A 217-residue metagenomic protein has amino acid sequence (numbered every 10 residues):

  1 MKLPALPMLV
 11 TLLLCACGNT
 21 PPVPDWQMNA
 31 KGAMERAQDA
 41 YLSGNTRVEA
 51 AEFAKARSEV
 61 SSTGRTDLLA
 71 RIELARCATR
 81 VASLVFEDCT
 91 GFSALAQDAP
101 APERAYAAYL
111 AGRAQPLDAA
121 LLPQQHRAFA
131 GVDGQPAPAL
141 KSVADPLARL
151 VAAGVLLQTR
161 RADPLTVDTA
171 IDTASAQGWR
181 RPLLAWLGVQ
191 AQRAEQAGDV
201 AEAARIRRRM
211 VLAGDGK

Functional and structural regions predicted by a protein language model:
L13-A16: C-terminal motif of bacterial Sec signal peptides marking the signal peptidase cleavage site
P22-A99: N-terminal Sec/ER secretory leader and immediately downstream segment of secreted/extracellular precursors
W26-Q38, T66, V143-V151, R180-A185 (+1 more regions): Generic helix N-cap/helix-start motif at coil->alpha-helix transitions
R36-A37, R76, V151-G154, A170 (+2 more regions): Structural register within alpha-helical repeat arrays
R47, E87, P164-L165, A201: Residue register within tetratricopeptide repeats
A54-S58, A94-D98, T169-A176, Q192 (+1 more regions): Amphipathic alpha-helical segments of tetratricopeptide repeats
R76-P102, R113-L122, E195-E202, K217: Alpha-helical linker/edge segments of TPR/alpha-solenoid repeat scaffolds and analogous pre-/post-domain helices
P102-W179: Extended amphipathic alpha-helical interaction segments
